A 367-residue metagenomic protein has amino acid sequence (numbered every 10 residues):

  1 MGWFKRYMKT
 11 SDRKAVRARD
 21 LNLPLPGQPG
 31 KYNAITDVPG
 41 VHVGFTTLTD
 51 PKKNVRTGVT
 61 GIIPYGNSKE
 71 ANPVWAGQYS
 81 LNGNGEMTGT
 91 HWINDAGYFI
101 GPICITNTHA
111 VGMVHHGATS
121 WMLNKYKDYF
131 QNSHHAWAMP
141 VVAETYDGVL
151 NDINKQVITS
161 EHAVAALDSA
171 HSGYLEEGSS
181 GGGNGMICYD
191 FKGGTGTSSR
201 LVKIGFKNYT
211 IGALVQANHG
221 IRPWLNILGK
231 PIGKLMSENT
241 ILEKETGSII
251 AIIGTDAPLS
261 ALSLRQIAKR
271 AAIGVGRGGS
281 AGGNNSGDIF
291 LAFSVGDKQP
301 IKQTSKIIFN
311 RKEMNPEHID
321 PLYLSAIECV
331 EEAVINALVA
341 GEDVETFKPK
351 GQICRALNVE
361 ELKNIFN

Functional and structural regions predicted by a protein language model:
W3-N367: Alpha/propeptide regions of enzymes that mature by internal proteolysis
